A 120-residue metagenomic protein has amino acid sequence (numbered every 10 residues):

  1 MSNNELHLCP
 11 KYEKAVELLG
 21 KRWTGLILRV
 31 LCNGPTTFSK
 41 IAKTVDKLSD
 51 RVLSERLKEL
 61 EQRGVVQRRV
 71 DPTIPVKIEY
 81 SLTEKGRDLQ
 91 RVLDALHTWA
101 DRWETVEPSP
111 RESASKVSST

Functional and structural regions predicted by a protein language model:
M1-H7, K14, T44, D101-T120: HhH-family (HhH-GPD) DNA N-glycosylase catalytic core used in base-excision repair
L6-V52, P72-T73, E79, P110: N-terminal helix-turn-helix DNA-binding core of bacterial DNA-binding proteins
L53, L57-L60: Basic amphipathic alpha-helical segments that dock to polyanions
G64: Glycine-centered, phosphate/nucleic-acid-interacting loop/turn motifs that mediate DNA/RNA or nucleotide
R68: Short beta-strand "wing" residues that participate in macromolecule-binding interfaces
P72-A95: Basic, amphipathic "hinge/linker" alpha-helix immediately C-terminal to the N-terminal HTH DNA-binding motif
R91-D94, T98-D101, T105: Charged/polar positions within long, soluble alpha-helices
